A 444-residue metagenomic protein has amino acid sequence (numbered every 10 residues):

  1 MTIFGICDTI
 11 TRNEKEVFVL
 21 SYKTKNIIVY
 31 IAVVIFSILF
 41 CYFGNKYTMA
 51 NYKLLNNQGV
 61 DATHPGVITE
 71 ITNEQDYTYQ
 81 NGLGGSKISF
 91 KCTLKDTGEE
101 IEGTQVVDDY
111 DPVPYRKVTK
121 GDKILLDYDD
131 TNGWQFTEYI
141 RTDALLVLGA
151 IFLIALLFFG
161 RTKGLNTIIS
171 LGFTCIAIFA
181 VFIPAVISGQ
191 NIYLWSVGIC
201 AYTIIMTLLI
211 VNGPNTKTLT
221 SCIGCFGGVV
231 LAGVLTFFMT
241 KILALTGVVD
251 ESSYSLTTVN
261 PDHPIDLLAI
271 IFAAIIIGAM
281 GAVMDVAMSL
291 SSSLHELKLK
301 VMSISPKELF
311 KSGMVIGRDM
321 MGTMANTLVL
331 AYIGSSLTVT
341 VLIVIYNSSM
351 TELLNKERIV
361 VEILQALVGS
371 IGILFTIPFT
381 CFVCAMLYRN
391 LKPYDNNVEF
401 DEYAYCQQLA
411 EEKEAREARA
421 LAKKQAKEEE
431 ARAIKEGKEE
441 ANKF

Functional and structural regions predicted by a protein language model:
I3-D61: Hydrophobic secretory-pathway targeting helix
K25-I31, T216-V229, M321-T327: Alpha-helical transmembrane segments and their helix-start/interface "positive-inside/aromatic belt" motifs in integral
F36, F40, I178, T203 (+5 more regions): Alpha-helical transmembrane segments of multipass membrane proteins
G59-S86: Structural detector for short beta-strands of small beta-barrel domains
D109-A144: Extended, hydrophilic extramembrane loops/domains of integral membrane proteins
A150-I154, T162-T257, L267-G278: Transmembrane alpha-helical segments that form the functional core of multipass membrane systems
F237-V361, V368: Generic detector of multi-pass transmembrane helix bundles and their immediately adjacent loops in polytopic membrane
D319-G322, A331-I333, L337-K423, K427 (+1 more regions): Hydrophobic alpha-helical transmembrane segments of membrane transport and translocation systems, primarily multi-pass
